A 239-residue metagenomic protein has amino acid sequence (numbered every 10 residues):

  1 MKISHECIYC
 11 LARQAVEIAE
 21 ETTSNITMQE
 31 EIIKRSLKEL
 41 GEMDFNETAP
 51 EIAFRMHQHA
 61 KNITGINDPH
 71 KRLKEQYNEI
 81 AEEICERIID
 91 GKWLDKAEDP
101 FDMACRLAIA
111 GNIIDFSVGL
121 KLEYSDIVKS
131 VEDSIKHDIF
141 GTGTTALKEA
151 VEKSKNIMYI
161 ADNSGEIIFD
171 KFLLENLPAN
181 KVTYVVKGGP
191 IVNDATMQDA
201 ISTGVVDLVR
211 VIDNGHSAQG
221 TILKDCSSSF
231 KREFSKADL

Functional and structural regions predicted by a protein language model:
K2-S154: Electropositive, gly/pro-rich neighborhoods at or near active sites that engage anionic ligands
D133-I139, H216-L223: Short, flexible loop segments at the rims of nucleotide/cofactor-binding pockets, characterized by
K148, K171-E175, F230-K231: Short amphipathic alpha-helical segments and helix-helix/interface helices
E149-K153, S202-V205, R232-F234: Solvent-exposed alpha-helices and their adjacent loops that cap or buttress functional pockets in soluble metabolic
S154-N156, A179-K181, K236: A general structural motif
N156-I167: Short, glycine-rich nucleotide/cofactor-binding loops
I168-A218, I222: Redox- and metal-dependent alpha/beta enzyme cores, enriched for Fe-S-associated oxidoreductases and cofactor-handling
T221-D238: A short, acidic, amphipathic alpha-helical segment used as a generic capping/interface helix at domain edges
